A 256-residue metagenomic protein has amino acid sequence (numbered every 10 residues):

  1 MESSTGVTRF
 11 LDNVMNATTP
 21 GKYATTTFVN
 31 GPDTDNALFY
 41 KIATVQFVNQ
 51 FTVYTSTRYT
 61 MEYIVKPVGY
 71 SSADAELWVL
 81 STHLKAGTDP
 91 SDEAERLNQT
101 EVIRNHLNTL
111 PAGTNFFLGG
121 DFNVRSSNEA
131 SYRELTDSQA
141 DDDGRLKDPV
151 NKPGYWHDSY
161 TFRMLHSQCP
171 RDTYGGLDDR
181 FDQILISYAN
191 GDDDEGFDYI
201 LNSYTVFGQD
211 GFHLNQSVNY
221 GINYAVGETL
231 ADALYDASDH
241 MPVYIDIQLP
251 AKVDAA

Functional and structural regions predicted by a protein language model:
M1-A251: Divalent cation-coordinating acidic motifs and surrounding scaffolds that mediate Ca2+/Mg2+/Mn2+/Zn2+-dependent binding
K252-A256: Boundary/junction segments of secreted and surface-exposed precursor proteins
